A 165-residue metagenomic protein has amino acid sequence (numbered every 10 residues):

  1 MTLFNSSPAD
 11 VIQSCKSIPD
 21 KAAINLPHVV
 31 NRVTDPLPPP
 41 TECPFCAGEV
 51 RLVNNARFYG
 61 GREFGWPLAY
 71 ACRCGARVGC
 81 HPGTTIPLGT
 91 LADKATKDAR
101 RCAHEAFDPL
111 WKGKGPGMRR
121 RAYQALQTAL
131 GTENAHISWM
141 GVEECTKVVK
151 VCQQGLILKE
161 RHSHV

Functional and structural regions predicted by a protein language model:
T2-C15: Long, charge-rich, low-complexity intrinsically disordered regions
H28-P39, G61-W66: Short, flexible, mixed-charge glycine/proline-rich loop motifs that serve as phosphate/nucleic-acid-contacting
P38-P39, W66-L68, A95-G113: Long, charged low-complexity interaction segments
E42-A47, Y70-R73: Cys/His/Pro-rich metal-binding microdomains
C46-E63: Short recognition patches in nucleic-acid-associated and regulatory proteins
G60-P82: Cysteine-rich micro-motifs
G83-R101: Polybasic, low-complexity binding patches
R101-V165: Long, contiguous alpha-helical scaffold regions
